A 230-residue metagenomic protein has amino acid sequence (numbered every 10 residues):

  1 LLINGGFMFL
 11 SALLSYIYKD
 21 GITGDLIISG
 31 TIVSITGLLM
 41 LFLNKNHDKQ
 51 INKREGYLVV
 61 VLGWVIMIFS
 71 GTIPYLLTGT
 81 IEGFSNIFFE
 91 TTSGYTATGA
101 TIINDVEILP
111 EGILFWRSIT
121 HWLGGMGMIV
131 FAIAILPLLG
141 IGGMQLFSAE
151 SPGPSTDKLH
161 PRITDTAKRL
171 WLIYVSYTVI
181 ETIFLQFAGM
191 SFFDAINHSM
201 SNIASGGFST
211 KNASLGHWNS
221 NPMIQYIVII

Functional and structural regions predicted by a protein language model:
L1-I230: Membrane-proximal intracellular helices of multi-pass ion channels
